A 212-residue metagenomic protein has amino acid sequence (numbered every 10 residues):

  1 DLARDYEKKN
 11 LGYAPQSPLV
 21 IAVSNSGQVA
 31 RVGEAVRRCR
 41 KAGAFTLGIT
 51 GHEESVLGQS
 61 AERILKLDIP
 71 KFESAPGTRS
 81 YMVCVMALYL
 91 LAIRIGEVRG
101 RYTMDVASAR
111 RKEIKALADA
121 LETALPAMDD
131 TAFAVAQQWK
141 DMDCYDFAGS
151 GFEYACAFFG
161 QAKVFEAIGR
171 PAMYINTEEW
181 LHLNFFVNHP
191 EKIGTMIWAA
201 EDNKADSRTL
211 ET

Functional and structural regions predicted by a protein language model:
D1-A116, S150, P190-T212: Glycine-rich phosphate-binding loops that contact phosphosugars or nucleotide phosphates
D1-V20, K140-P190: Anionic-ligand anchoring segments at beta-strand to alpha-helix junctions in alpha/beta enzyme folds, i.e., glycine
A35, L117-A120, V135, G160: A ubiquitous structural signal for well-ordered alpha-helices
G100-M104, T131-A132, P171: Short, structured loop/turn "capping" segments at alpha-beta junctions
K112, A116-D119, T123-D129: Ligand-binding beta-strand-loop-alpha-helix segment within the catalytic cores of soluble metabolic enzymes
A124-D141: A short, well-structured juxtamembrane/interface segment
A132, A136, A157-Q161, L210: A general structural signal for well-ordered alpha-helical packing
